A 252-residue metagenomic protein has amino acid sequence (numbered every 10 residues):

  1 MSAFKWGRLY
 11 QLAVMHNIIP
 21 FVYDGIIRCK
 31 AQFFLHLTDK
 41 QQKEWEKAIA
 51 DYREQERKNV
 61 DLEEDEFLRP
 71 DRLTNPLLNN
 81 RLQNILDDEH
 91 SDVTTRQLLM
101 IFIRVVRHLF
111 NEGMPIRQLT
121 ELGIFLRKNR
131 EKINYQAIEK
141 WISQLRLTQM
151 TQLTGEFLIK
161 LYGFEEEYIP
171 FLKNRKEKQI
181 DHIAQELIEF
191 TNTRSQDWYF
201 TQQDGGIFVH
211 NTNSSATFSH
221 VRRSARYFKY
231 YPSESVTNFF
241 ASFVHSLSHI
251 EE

Functional and structural regions predicted by a protein language model:
M1-E252: Conserved NTP-donor binding/palm subdomain of two-metal-ion nucleotidyltransferases/polymerases, i.e., the charged
